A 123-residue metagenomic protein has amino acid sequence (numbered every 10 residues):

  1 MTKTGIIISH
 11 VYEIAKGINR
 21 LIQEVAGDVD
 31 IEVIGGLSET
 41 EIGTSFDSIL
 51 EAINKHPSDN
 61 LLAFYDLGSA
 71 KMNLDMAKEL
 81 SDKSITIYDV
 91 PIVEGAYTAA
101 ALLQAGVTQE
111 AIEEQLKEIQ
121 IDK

Functional and structural regions predicted by a protein language model:
M1-K123: N-terminal loops that bind phosphate or other acidic moieties and the adjacent beta-alpha structural core
